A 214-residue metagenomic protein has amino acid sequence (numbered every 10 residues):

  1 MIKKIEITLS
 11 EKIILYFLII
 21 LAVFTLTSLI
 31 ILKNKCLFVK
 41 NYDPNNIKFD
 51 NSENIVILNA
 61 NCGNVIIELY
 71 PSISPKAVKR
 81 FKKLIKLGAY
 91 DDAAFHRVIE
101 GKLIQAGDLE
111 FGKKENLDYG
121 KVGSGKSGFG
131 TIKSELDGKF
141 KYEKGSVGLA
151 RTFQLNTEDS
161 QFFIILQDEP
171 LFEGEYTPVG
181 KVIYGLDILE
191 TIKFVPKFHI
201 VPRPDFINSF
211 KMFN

Functional and structural regions predicted by a protein language model:
M1-N214: Cyclophilin-like peptidyl-prolyl cis-trans isomerases
